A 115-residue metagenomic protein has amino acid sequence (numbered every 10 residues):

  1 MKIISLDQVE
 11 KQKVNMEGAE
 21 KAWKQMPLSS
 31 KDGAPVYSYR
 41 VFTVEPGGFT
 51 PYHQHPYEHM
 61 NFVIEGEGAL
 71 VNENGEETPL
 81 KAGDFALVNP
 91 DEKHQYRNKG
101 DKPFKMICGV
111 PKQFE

Functional and structural regions predicted by a protein language model:
M1-V36: A short, N-terminal "cap"/entry segment at the start of jelly-roll beta-barrel domains of the cupin/DSBH fold
M26, R40-H55, P90: Conserved short histidine dyad/triad with adjacent acidic residue
T43-E45, H55-L70, G109: Short, conserved beta-strand element in jelly-roll/cupin
G48, P56, E76, E92-K93 (+1 more regions): A generic "binding-loop/recognition-motif" signal
P51-Y52, L70-V71, V88, H94-G100: Short beta-strand His + acidic residue motifs that chelate non-heme Fe in jelly-roll/DSBH and cupin folds
N74-P90: Short acidic-glycine-tyrosine-enriched beta hairpin
L87, K102-E115: A short hydrophobic beta-strand segment most commonly corresponding to one strand of the jelly-roll/cupin
